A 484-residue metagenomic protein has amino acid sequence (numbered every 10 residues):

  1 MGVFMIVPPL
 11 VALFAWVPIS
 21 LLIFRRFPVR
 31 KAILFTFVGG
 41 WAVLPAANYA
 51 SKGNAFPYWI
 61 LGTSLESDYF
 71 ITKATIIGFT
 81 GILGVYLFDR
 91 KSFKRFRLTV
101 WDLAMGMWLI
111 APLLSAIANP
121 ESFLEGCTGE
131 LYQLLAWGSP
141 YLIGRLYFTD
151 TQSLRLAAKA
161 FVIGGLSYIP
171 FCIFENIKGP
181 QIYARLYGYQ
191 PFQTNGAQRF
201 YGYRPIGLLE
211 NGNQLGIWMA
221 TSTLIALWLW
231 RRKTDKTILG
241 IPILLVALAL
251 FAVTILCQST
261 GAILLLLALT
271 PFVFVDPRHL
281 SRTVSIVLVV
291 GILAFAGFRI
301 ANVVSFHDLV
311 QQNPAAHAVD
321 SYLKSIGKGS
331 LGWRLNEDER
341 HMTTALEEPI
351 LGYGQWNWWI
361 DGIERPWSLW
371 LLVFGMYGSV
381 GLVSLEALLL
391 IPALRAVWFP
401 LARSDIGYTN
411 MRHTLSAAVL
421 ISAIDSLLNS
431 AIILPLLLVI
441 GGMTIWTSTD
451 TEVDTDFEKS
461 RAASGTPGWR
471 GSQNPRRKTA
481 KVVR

Functional and structural regions predicted by a protein language model:
F24-I33, Y86-L103, L229-L245, R278-V284 (+1 more regions): Membrane-interface helix-loop-helix junctions at transmembrane boundaries of multi-pass membrane enzymes, predominantly
K31-K52, F56-L135, S422: N-terminal hydrophobic segments of proteins, predominantly signal-anchor/transmembrane helices of inner/organellar
S51-S67, T194-L209, G354-L372: Juxtamembrane membrane-water interface segments that cap and precede transmembrane helices
L109-I117, A158-G188, Q193-G202, I206-D276 (+1 more regions): Alpha-helical transmembrane segments of multi-pass inner-membrane proteins
P170, N176-P180, T254-C257, F274-S325 (+2 more regions): A membrane-periplasm/extracellular boundary helix in multi-pass inner-membrane enzymes that assemble envelope glycans
T270, R282, H413-D425, N429-R484: Transmembrane alpha-helices of multi-pass inner-membrane enzymes
P271, Y377-A423: Hydrophobic transmembrane alpha-helices and their immediate junctions
V319-V380, A396-R403: Long extracytoplasmic/lumenal interhelical loops at the membrane interface of multi-pass membrane proteins
